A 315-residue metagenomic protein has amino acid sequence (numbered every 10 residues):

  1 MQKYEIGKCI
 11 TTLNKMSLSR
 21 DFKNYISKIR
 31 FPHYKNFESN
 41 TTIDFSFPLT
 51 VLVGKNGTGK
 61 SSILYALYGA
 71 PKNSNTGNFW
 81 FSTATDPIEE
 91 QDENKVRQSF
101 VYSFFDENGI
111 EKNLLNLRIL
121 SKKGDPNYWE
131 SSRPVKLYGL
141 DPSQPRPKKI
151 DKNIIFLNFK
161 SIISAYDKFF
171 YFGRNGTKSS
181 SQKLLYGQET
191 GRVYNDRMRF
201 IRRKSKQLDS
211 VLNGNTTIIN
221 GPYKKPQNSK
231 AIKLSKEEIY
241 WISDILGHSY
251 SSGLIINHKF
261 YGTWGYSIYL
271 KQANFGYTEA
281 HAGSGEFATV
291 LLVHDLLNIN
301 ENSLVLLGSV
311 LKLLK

Functional and structural regions predicted by a protein language model:
M1-V193: P-loop NTPase switch/coupling surface
Q2-L18, S161-H281: Extended helical coiled-coil dimerization/tether regions that scaffold and oligomerize large DNA-maintenance assemblies
F22, D244, H248-S249, L297-L304 (+1 more regions): Secondary-structure boundary elements
Y25, S46, E301-S309: Glycine-rich, often proline-containing surface loops adjacent to acidic residues and nearby aromatics that form
I29-R30, H281-G283: Short, flexible loop segments at the rims of nucleotide/cofactor-binding pockets, characterized by
T50, V310-L314: Catalytic acidic motif of RecA-like/P-loop NTPases
L67-A70, S267-G276, A282-L307: GG-anchored amphipathic helix commonly corresponding to the ABC/SMC/Rad50 NBD signature/C-loop
Q91-V96, K259-G262, S284: A short catalytic or substrate-binding loop motif that flags glycine-/basic-rich loops and adjacent residues that bind
